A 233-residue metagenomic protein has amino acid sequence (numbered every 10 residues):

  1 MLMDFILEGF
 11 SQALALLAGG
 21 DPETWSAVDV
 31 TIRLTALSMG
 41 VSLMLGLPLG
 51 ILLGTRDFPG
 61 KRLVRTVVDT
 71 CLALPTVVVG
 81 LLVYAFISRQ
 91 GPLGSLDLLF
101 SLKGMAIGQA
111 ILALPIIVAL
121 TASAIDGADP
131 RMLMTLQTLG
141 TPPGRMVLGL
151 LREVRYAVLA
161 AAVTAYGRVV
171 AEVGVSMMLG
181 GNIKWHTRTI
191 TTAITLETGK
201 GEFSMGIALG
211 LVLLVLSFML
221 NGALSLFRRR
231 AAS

Functional and structural regions predicted by a protein language model:
M1-G40, T55-K61, L150, E197-S204: Periplasmic/extracellular loop-to-transmembrane helix junction in inner-membrane transport proteins
L2-A15, G19-P22, V79-A110, G180-I183: Membrane-interfacial helix termini and adjacent extracytoplasmic/periplasmic loops of multi-pass transporters
L17-E23, M178-A223: Interhelical loop and adjacent transmembrane-helix boundary motif in polytopic membrane transport permeases
I32, A36, G40, M44-P48 (+2 more regions): Generic alpha-helical transmembrane segments of integral inner-membrane proteins, especially permease/transport modules
L45, L49, V68-T76, L98-A122 (+4 more regions): Faces of alpha-helical transmembrane segments in polytopic inner-membrane proteins
L49-V83, L133: Cytoplasmic-entry segments and transmembrane alpha-helices of multi-pass inner-membrane transporters
P59-R62, Q137-A160: Amphipathic cytosolic juxtamembrane alpha-helices at the membrane-cytosol interface of multi-pass membrane transporters
A119-L133, Q137-G140, G144-G149, I207-S233: C-terminal transmembrane helix and the adjacent membrane-cytosol boundary/short C-terminal tail of inner/organellar
